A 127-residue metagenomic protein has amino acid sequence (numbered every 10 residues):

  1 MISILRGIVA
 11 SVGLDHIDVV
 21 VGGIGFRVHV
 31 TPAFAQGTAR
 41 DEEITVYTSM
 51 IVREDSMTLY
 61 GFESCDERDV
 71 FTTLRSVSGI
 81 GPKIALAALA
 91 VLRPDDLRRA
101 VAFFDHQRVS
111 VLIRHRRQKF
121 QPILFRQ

Functional and structural regions predicted by a protein language model:
M1: Glycine/alanine-rich phosphate-binding loops at beta-alpha junctions
I4-R6, A10-D105, L124: Long, highly charged, low-complexity intrinsically disordered interaction regions that mediate electrostatic DNA/RNA
H106-Q127: N-terminal low-complexity segments that are often proline-rich with Ser/Thr-Pro
